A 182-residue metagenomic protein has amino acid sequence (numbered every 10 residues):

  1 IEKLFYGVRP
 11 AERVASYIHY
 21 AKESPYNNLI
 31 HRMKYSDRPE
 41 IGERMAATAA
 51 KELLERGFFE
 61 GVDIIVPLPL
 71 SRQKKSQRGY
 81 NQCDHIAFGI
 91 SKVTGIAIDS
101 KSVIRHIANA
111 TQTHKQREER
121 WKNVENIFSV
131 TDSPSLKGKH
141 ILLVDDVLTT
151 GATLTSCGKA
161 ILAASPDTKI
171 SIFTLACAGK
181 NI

Functional and structural regions predicted by a protein language model:
I1-I182: Glycine-rich phosphate/pyrophosphate-handling loop used in enzymes and phosphotransfer proteins
